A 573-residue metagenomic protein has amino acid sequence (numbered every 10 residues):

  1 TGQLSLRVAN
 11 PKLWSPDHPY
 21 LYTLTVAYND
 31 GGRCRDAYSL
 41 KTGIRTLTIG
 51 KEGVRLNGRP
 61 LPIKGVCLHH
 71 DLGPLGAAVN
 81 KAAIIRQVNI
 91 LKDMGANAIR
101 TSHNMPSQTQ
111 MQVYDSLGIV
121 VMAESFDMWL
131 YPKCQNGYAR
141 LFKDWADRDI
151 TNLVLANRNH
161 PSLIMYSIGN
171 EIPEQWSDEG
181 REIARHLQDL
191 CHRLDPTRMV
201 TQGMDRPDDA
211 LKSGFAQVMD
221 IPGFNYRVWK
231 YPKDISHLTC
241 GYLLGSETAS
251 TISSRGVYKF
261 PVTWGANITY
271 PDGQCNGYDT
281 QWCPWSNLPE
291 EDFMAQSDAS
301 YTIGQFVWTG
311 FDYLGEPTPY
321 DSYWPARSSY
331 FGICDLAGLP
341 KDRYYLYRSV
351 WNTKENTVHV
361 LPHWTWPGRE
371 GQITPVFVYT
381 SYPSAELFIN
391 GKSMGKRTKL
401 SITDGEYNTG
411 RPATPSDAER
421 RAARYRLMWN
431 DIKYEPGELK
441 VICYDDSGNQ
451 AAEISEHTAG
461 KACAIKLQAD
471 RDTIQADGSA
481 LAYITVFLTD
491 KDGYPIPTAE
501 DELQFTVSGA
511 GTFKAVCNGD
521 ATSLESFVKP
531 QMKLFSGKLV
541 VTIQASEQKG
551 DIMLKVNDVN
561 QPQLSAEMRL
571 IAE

Functional and structural regions predicted by a protein language model:
T1-Q108, V113-V121, N152-L155, N159 (+3 more regions): Secreted/periplasmic carbohydrate-active enzymes, especially glycoside hydrolases
A82-V350, K354-P367, Q372-T374: Substrate-binding/catalytic cleft of secreted carbohydrate-active enzymes, primarily glycoside hydrolases
